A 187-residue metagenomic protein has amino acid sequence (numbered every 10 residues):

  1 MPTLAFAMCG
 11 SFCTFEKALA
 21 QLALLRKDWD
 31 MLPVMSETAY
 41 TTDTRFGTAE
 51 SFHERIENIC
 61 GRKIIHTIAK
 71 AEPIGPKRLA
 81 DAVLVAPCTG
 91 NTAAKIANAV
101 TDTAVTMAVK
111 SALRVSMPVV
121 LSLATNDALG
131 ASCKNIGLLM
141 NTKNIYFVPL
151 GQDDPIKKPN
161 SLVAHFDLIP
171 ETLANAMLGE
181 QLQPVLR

Functional and structural regions predicted by a protein language model:
M1-V119, A124-R187: A cross-family phosphate/adenosyl-ligand binding-site feature
